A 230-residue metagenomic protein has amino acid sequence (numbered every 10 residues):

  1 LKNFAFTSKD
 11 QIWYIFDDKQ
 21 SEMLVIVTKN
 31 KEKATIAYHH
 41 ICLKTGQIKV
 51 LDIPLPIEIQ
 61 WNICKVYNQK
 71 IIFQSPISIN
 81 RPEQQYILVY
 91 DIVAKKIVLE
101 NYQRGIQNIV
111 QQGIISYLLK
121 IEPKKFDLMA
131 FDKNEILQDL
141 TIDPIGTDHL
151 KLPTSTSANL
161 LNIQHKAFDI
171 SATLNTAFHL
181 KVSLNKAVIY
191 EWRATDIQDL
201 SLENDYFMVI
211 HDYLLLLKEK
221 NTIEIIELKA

Functional and structural regions predicted by a protein language model:
L1-S8, K33-P54, P82-Y102, P123-S157 (+2 more regions): Surface-exposed loop/turn elements that mediate protein-protein interactions on large endomembrane-trafficking
T7-K19, I53-Q69, N101-L118, I142-A167 (+1 more regions): Repeated scaffold domains used in trafficking and secretory/extracellular systems, primarily beta-propellers
I12-M23, T28-T35: Hydrophobic, helix-prone linear segments
V25-E32, F73-N80, Y117-K125, N162-L184 (+1 more regions): Beta-strand C-termini and the immediately following turn/loop, strongest in propeller blades
Q60-V66, K70-I79, Q84-V89, V93 (+1 more regions): Charged, helix-prone or intrinsically disordered regulatory segments positioned adjacent to compact structured domains
